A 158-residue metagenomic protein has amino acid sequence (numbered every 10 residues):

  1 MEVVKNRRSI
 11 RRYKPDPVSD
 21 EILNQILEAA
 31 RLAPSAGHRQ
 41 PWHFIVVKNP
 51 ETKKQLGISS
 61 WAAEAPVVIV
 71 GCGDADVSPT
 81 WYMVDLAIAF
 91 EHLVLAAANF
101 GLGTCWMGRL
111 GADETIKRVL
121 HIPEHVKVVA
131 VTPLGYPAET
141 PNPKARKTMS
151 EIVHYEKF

Functional and structural regions predicted by a protein language model:
M1-F158: Acidic, surface-exposed loops and disordered segments
